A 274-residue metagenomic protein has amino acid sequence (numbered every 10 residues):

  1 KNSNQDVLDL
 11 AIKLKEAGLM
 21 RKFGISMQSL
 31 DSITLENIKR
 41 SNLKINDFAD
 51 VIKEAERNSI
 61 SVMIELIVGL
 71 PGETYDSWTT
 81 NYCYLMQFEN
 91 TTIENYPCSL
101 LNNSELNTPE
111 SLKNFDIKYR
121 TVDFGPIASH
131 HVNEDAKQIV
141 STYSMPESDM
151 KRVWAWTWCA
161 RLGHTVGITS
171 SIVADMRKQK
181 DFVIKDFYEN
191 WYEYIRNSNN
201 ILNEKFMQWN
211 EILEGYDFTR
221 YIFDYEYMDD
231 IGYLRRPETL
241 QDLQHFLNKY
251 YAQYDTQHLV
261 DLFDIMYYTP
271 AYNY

Functional and structural regions predicted by a protein language model:
K1-M63, V68-L70: Conserved SAM/AdoMet-binding glycine-rich loop
N4-K13, K113-F115, D181-I195: Short, charged low-complexity intrinsically disordered segments located at boundaries of structured domains
I12, T74-N90, K151-W158: Short, electropositive alpha-helical surface patch
Q28, S32-K39, V68-D76, E89-M150 (+1 more regions): Flexible glycine/acidic-rich beta-alpha junction loops that bind and position SAM and/or redox cofactors in anaerobic
N42-K44, N81, L85, T165 (+1 more regions): Residue-level signature of transmembrane alpha-helix interfaces in integral membrane proteins
N46-D50, W78-T79, P146: Well-ordered, non-membrane alpha-helical segments in soluble/globular domains
S59, E89, P97, A160-H164: A generic secondary-structure signal for well-formed alpha-helical elements
V140, E147-Y274: Radical SAM enzyme core and accessory elements
